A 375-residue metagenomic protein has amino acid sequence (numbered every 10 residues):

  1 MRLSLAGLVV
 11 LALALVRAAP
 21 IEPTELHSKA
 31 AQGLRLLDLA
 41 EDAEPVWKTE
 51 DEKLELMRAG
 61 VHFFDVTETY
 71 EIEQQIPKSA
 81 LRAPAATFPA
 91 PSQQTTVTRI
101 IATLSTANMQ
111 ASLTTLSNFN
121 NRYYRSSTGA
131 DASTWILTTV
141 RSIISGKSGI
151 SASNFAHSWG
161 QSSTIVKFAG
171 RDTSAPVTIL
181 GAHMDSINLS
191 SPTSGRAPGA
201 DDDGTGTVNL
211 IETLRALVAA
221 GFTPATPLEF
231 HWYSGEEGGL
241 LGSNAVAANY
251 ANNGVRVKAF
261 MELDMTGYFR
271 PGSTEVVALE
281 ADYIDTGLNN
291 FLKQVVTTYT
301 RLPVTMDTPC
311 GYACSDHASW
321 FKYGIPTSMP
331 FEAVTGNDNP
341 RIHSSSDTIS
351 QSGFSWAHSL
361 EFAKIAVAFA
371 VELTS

Functional and structural regions predicted by a protein language model:
M1-P20: Fungal secretory targeting signals
A18-P84: Primarily auto-inhibitory N-terminal propeptides
T69-S126: N-terminal hydrophobic or amphipathic helices/low-complexity stretches enriched in small/hydrophobic/Pro/Gly
T95-L104, N118-T128, I150-N154, P192-D203 (+5 more regions): Second-shell loop/turn segments in exported
A111-A169: A non-catalytic alpha/beta surface segment that caps or lines the substrate-entry region of metallo-dependent hydrolase
N121-Y124, H157-Q161, G170-S174, M184-N188 (+8 more regions): Solvent-exposed loop/turn segments at secondary-structure junctions within structured extracellular/periplasmic domains
G160-S163, S194-G287, F291, D316: Acidic/histidine-rich catalytic neighborhood of metal-dependent amide-processing enzymes
F269-S375: Active-site-adjacent substrate-binding region of metalloamidase/peptidase-like peptide-processing proteins
